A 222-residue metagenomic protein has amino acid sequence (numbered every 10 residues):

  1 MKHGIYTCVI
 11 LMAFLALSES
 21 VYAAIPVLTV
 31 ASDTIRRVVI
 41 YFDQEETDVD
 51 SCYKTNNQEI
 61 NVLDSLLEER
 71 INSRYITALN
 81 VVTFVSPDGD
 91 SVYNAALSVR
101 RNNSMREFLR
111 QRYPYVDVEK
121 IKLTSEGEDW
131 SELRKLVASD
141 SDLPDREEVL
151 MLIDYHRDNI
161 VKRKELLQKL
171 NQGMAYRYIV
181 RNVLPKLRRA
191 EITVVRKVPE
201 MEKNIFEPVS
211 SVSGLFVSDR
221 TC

Functional and structural regions predicted by a protein language model:
M1-V27, I35: Bacterial Sec-dependent N-terminal signal peptides
A23-A24, P208-S211: Cleavable N-terminal export/targeting peptides
P26-I35, F42, E46-V82, R110: Periplasmic peptidoglycan-binding/anchoring modules of Gram-negative envelope and division proteins
I35-R37, R74-I76, V118, L187-R189: Extracytoplasmic
D48, P87, D129, V198-E200: Short loop/turn segments at secondary-structure transitions that flank enzyme active sites
S86-I192: Periplasmic OmpA-like peptidoglycan-binding domain that tethers envelope proteins to the cell wall
R196-V209: Short, charged low-complexity linker/loop segments at the C-terminal edge of domains
S210-C222: Amphipathic alpha-helical repeat scaffolds of TPR domains
